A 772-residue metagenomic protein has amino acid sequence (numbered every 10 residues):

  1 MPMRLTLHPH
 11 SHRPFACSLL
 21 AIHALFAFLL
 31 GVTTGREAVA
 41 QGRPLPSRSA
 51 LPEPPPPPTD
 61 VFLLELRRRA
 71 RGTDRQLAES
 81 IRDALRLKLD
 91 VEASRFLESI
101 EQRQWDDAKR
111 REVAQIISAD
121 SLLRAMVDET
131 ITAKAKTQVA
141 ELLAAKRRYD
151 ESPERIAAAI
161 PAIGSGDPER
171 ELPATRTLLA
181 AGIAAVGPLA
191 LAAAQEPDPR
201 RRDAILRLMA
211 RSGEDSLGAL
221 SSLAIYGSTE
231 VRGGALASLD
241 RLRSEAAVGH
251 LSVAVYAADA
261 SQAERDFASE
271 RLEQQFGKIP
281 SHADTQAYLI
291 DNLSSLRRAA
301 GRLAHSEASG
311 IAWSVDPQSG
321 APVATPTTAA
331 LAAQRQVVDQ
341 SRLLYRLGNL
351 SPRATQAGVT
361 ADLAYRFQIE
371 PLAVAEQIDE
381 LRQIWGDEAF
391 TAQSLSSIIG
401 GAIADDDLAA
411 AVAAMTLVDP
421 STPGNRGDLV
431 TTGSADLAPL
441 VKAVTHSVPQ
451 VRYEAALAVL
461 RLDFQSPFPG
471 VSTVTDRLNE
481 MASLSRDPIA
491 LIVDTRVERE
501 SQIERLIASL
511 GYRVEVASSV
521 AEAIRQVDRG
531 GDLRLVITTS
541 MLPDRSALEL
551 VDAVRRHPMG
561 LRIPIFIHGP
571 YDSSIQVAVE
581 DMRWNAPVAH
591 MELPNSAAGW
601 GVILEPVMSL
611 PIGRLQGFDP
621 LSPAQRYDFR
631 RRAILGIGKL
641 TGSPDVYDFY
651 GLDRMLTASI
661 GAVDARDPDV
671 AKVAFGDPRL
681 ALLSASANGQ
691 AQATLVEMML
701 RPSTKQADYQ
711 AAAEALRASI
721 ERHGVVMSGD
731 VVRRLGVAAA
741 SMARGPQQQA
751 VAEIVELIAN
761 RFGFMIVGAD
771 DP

Functional and structural regions predicted by a protein language model:
P46-R67, K134-A144, E151-A158, S269-G277 (+3 more regions): Repeat-mediated protein-protein interaction surfaces in helical alpha-solenoids
E79-R86, R95-I100, E112-I116, E129-I131 (+22 more regions): Structural detector for internal amphipathic alpha-helices that build alpha-solenoid repeat scaffolds
S94, D106-V113, D150-A162, I183-A194 (+13 more regions): Amphipathic alpha-helical scaffolding segments comprising HEAT/armadillo-like alpha-solenoid repeats
K109-I116, D284, N292-L343, T360 (+3 more regions): Short coil/linker segments at helix-helix boundaries
R486-A508, A523, V536: Conserved acidic segment of CheY-like receiver
G511-S519, Q526: Short hydrophobic/Thr-rich beta-strand motif most characteristic of the beta2 strand and flanking loop of CheY-like
S518, H568-M608: Output/docking surface of receiver
L535-R556, L561-R562, H568-V577: Conserved phosphotransfer microenvironments
